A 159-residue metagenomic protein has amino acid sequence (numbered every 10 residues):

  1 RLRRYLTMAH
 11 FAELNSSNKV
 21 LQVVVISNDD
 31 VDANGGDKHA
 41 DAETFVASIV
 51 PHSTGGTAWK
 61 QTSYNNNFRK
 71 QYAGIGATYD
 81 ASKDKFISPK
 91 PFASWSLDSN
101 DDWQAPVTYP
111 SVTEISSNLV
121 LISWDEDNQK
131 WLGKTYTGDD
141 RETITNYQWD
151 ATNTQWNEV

Functional and structural regions predicted by a protein language model:
L2-V159: Interaction-interface detector
